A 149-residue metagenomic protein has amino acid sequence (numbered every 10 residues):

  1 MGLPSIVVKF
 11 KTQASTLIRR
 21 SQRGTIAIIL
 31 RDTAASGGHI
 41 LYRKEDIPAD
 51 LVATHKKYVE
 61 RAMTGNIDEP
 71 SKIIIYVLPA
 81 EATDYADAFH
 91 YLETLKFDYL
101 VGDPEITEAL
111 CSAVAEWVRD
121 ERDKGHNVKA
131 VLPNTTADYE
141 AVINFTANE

Functional and structural regions predicted by a protein language model:
M1-E149: Surface-exposed assembly/interface segments
